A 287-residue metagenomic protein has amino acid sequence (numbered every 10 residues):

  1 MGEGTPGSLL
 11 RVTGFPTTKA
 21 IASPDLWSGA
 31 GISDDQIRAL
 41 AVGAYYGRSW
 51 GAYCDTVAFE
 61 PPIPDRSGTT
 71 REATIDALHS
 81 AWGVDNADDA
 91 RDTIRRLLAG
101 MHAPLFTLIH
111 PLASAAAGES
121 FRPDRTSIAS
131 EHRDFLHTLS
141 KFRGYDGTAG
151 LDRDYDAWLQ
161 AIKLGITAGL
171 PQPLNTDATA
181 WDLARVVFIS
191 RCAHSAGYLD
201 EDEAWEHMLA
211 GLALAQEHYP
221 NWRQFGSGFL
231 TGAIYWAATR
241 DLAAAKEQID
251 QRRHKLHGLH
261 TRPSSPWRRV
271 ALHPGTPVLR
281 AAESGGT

Functional and structural regions predicted by a protein language model:
M1-E201, L209-T287: Polar/charged low-complexity regulatory segments
